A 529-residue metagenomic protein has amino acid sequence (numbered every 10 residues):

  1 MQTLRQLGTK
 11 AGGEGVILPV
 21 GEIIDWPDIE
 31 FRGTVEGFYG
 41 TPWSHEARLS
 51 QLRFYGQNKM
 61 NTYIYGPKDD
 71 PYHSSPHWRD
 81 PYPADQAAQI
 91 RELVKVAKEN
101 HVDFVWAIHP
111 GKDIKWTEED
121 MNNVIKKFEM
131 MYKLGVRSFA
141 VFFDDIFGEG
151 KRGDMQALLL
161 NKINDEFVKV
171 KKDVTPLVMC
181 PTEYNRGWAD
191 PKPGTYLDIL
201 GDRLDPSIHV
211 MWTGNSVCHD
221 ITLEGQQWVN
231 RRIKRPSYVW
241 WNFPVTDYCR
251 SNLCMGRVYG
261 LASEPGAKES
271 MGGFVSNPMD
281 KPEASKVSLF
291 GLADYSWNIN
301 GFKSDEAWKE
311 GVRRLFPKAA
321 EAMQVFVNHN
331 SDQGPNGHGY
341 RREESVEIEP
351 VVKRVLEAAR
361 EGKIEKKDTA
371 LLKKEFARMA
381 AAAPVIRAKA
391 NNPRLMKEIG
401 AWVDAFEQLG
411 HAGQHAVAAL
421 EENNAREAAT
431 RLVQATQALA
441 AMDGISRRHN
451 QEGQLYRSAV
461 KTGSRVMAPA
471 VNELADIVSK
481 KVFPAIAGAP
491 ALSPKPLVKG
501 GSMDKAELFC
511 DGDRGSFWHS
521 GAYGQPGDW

Functional and structural regions predicted by a protein language model:
M1-K127, K133-R137, K169: Feature activates predominantly on carbohydrate-active enzymes
G12, G37-F38, S75-P76, D80-P81 (+3 more regions): Catalytic-core regions of glycoside hydrolase
F38-T41, N185, G501-D504: Short polar catalytic/cofactor-binding loops
T41-H45, D220, A284, A506-L508 (+1 more regions): Short, solvent-exposed loop/turn elements at domain surfaces
I64, A140-F142, V275: Conserved beta-strand positions in the central sheet of alpha/beta enzyme cores
I108-P110, F143-D145, F243: Short, histidine-centered active-site or binding-site loop motifs used for metal coordination, general acid-base
S304-A487: C-terminal functional modules
K480-W529: Disordered, acidic Ser/Thr/Pro-rich linker "stalks" and the adjacent N-terminal cap of the next globular domain
